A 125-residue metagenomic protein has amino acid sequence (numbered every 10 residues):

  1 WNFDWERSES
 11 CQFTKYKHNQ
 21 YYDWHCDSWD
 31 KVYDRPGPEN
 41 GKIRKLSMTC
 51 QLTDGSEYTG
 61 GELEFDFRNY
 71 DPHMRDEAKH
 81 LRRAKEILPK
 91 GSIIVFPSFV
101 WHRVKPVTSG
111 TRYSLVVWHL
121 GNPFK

Functional and structural regions predicted by a protein language model:
W1-K125: Catalytic core of non-heme Fe(II) oxygenases with the double-stranded beta-helix
